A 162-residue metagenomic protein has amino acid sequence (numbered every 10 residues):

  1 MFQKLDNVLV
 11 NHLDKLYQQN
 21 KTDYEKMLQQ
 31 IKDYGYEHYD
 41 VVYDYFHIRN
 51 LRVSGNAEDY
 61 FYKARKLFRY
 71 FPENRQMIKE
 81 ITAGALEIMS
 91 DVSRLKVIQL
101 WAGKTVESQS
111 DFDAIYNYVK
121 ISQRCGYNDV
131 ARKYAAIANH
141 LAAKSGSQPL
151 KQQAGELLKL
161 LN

Functional and structural regions predicted by a protein language model:
M1-N162: Oxidative protein folding and maturation machinery
